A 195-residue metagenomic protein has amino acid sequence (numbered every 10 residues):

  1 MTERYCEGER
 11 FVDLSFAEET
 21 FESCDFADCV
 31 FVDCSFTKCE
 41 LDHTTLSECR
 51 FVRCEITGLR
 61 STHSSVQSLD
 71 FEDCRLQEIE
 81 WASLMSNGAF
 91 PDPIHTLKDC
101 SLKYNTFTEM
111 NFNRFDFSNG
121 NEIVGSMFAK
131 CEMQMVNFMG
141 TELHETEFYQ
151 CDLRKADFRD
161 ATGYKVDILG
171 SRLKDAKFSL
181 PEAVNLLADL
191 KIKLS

Functional and structural regions predicted by a protein language model:
M1-S195: Tandem repeat scaffolds
